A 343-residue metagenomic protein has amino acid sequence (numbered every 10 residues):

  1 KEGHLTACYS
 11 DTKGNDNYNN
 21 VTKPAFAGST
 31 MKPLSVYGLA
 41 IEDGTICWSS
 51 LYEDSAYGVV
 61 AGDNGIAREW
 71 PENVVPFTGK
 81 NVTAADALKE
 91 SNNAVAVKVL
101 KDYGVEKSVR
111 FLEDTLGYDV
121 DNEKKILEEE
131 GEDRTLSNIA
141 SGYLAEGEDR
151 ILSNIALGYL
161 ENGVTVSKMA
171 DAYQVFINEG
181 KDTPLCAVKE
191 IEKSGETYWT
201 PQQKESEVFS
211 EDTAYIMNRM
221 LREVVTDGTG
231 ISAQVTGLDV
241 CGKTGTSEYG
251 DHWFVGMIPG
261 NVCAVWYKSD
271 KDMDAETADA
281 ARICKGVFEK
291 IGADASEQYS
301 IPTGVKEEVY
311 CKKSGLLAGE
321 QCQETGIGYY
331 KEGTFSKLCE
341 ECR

Functional and structural regions predicted by a protein language model:
K1-T6, L116-G117: Short, glycine-anchored, charge-dense loop/turn motifs used at functional sites
L5-K23, A27, P33, G163-D171 (+1 more regions): A penicillin-recognizing enzyme superfamily signal
L5-T6, A27-I41, W48, V95-A96 (+2 more regions): Extended, hydrophobic alpha-helical segments in both membrane/secreted and soluble proteins
N17-T22, G79-N81, K89-A96, E128-G158 (+4 more regions): Flexible glycine/proline-enriched surface loops and loop-helix/loop-strand junctions
D43-C47, Y103, K107, L112-V120 (+3 more regions): A generic secondary-structure signal for well-formed alpha-helical elements
I46-S108, L136-S137, L152-I155, S194-E223: Conserved catalytic neighborhood of penicillin-recognizing serine enzymes
S49-S50, V120-R134, N138, G147-R150 (+4 more regions): Surface-exposed patches in mature extracellular/periplasmic domains of secreted proteins
G65-V74, G104-D171: Mid-domain, small-residue-enriched loop/turn segments at the edges of structured enzyme/sensor domains
